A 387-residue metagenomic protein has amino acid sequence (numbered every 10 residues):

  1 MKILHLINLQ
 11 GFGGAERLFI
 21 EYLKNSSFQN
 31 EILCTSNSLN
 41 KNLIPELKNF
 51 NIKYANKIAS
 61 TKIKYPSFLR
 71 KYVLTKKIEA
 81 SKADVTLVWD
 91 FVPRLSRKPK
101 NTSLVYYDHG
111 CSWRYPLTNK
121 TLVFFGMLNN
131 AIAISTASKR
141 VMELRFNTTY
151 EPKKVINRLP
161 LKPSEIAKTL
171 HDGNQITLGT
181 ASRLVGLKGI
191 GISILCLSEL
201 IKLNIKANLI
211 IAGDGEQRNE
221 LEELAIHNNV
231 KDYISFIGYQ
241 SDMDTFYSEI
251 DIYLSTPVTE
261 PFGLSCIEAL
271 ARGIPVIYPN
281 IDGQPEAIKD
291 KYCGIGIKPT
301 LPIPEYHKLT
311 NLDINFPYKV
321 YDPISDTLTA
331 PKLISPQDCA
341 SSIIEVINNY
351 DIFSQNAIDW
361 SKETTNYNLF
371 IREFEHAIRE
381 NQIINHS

Functional and structural regions predicted by a protein language model:
L4, I132, L170-K188, I194-L197 (+1 more regions): Conserved donor-binding/catalytic core segment of Leloir-type glycosyltransferases
H5-G13, R17-Y65: N-terminal strand-loop element at the rim of the active site of nucleotide-sugar-dependent glycosyltransferases
G13-E21, R183-E199, E216-E222: A conserved mid-protein helix/loop that constitutes part of the nucleotide-sugar donor-binding site
C34, P275-Y278, I288, I295-G296: Short hydrophobic beta-strand element within catalytic cores of glycosyltransferases and related nucleotide-activated
R70, T86-P93, D108: Short His-centered aromatic/hydrophobic patch
L128-P152: A short, active-site helix/loop in glycosyltransferases that binds the activated sugar's phosphate group
Y239, V258: Aromatic "clamp/platform" in nucleotide-sugar-dependent glycosyltransferases that forms part of the donor/acceptor
Y321-S341, E345-R379: A charged, aromatic-enriched C-terminal amphipathic alpha-helix characteristic of glycosyltransferases across folds
